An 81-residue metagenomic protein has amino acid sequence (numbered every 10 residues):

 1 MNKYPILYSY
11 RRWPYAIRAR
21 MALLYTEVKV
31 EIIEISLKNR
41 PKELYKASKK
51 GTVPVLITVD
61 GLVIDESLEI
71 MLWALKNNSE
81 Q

Functional and structural regions predicted by a protein language model:
M1-Q81: GST-like domain detector, emphasizing the conserved glutathione-binding G-site in the N-terminal thioredoxin-like
